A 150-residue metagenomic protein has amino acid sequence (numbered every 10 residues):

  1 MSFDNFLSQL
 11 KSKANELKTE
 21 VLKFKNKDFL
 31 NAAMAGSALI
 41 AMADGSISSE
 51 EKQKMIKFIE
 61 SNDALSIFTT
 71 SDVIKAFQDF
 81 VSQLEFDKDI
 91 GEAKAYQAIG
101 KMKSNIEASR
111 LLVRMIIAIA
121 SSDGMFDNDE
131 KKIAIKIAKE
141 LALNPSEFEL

Functional and structural regions predicted by a protein language model:
M1-L39, S46-L150: Small-residue-enriched hydrophobic alpha-helices in membranes
